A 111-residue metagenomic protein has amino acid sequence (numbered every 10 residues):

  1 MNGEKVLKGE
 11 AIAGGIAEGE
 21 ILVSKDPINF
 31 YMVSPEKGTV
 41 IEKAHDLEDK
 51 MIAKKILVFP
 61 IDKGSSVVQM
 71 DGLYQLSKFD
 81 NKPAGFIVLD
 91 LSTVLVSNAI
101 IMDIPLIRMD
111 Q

Functional and structural regions predicted by a protein language model:
G3-A17, L22-Q111: Feature captures the catalytic cores and cofactor-binding loops of soluble hydro-lyases/lyases that act on carboxylate
